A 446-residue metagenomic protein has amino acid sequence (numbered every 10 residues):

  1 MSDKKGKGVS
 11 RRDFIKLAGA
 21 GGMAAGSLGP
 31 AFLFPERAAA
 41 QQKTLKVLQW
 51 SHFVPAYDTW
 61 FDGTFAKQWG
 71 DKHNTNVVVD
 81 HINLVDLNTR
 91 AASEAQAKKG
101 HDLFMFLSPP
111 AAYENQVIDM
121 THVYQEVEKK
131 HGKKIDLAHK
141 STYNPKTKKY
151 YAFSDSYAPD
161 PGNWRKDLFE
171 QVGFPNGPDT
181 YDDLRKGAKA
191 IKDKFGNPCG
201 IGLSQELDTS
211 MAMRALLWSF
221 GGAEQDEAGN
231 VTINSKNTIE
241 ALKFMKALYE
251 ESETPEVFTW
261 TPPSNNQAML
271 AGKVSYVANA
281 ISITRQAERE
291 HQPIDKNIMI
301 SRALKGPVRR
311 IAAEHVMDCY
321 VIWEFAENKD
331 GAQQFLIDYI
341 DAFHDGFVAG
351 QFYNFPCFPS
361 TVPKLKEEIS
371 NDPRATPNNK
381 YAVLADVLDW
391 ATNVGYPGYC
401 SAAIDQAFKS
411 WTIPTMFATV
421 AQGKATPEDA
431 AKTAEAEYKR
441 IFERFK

Functional and structural regions predicted by a protein language model:
M1-D13, E36: N-terminal secretory signal peptides
K67-I135, D167-D179, N266-A268, G272-Y276 (+2 more regions): Extracytoplasmic "Venus flytrap"/periplasmic binding protein-like
N76, H81, P145, S154 (+1 more regions): C-terminal capping/gating helix-and-loop segments adjacent to ligand/active sites or protein-protein/ligand interfaces
F106-P161, A215, N297-S301, N379-V387: Hinge/lid segment of periplasmic solute-binding proteins
P109, M211-A215, L242-D338: Extracytoplasmic/periplasmic substrate-binding proteins
P145-D155, D160, R185-V231, V274: Extracytoplasmic/periplasmic solute-binding protein
G187-A190, A228-F258: Glycine-centered hinge/linker elements that transmit conformational signals in sensory and ligand-binding systems
S282-D295, G306-T412: C-terminal lobe and pocket-closing loops of periplasmic/extracytoplasmic Venus-flytrap solute-binding proteins
